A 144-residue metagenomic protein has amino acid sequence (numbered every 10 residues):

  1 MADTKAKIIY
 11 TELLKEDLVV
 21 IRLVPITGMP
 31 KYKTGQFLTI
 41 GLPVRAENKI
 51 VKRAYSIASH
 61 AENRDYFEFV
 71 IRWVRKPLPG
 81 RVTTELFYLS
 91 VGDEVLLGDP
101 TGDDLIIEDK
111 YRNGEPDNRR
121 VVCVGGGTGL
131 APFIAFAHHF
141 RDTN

Functional and structural regions predicted by a protein language model:
A2-D93: Ferredoxin-reductase
L78-N144: FNR/FR-type flavoprotein reductase catalytic core
